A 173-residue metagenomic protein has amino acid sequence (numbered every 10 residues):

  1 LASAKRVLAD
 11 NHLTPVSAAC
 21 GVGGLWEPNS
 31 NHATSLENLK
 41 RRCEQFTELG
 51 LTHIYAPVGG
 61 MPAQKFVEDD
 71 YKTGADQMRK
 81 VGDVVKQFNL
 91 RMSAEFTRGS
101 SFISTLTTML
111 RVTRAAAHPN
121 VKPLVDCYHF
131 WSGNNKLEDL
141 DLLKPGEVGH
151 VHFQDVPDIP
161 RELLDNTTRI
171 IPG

Functional and structural regions predicted by a protein language model:
L1, G23, G59, V156: Flexible loop residues that form catalytic and substrate-binding hotspots at small-molecule/glycan-binding clefts
L1-A2, T34: Aromatic- and glycine-enriched glycan-recognition loops and surfaces that form the carbohydrate-binding subsites
A2-H12, S17: Aromatic-lined substrate-binding rim segments of carbohydrate-active enzymes
A4-K5, G82, L137-D141: Short amphipathic alpha-helical segments and helix-helix/interface helices
V7-N11, G24-P123, S132: Active-site acidic/histidine proton-transfer and metal-coordination neighborhood in alpha/beta enzyme cores
S17-A19, Y55, S93, G149-H152: Conserved beta-strand positions in the central sheet of alpha/beta enzyme cores
K65-E68, I103-L110, H129-G173: Gly/Pro-rich active-site loop or hairpin
D126: Short alpha-helical "switch" segments that flank and position catalytic residues in signal-transduction proteins
